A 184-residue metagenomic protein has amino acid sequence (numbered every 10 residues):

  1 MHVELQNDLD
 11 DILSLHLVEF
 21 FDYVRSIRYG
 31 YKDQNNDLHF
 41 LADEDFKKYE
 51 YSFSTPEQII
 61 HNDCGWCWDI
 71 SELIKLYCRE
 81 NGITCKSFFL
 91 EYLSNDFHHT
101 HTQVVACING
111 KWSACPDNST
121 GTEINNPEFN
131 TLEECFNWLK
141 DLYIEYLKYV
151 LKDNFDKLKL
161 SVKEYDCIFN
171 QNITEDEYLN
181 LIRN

Functional and structural regions predicted by a protein language model:
M1-L9, S94-H98, N125-N126, D166-N184: Mixed-charge, low-complexity segments
M1-N62, W66: Secondary-structure boundary elements
N7, A42-E44, E80, P116 (+3 more regions): Intrinsic-disorder/low-complexity regions
I27-Y29, K75, L90, I144 (+2 more regions): Intrinsically disordered, low-complexity segments enriched in small/polar residues
D69-Y149: Hydrophobic/aromatic-rich core segments of domains that either
D141-N184: Alpha-helical and coiled-coil interaction segments, frequently adjacent to or embedded within charge-biased
